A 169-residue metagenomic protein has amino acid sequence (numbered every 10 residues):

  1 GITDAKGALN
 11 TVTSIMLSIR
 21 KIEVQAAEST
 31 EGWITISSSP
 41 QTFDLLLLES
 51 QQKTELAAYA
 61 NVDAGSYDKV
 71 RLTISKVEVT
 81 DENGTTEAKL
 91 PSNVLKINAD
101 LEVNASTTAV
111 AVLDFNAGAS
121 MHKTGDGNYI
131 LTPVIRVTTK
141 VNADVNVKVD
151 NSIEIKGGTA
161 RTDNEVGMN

Functional and structural regions predicted by a protein language model:
G1-N169: A short, solvent-exposed, low-complexity linear motif enriched for acidic/polar residues with Pro/Gly/Ser/Thr
